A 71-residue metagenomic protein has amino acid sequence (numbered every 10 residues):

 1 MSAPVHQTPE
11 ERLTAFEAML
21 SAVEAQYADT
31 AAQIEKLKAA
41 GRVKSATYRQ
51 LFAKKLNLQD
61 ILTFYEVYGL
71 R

Functional and structural regions predicted by a protein language model:
M1-R71: Extended, charge-rich alpha-helical interface modules
